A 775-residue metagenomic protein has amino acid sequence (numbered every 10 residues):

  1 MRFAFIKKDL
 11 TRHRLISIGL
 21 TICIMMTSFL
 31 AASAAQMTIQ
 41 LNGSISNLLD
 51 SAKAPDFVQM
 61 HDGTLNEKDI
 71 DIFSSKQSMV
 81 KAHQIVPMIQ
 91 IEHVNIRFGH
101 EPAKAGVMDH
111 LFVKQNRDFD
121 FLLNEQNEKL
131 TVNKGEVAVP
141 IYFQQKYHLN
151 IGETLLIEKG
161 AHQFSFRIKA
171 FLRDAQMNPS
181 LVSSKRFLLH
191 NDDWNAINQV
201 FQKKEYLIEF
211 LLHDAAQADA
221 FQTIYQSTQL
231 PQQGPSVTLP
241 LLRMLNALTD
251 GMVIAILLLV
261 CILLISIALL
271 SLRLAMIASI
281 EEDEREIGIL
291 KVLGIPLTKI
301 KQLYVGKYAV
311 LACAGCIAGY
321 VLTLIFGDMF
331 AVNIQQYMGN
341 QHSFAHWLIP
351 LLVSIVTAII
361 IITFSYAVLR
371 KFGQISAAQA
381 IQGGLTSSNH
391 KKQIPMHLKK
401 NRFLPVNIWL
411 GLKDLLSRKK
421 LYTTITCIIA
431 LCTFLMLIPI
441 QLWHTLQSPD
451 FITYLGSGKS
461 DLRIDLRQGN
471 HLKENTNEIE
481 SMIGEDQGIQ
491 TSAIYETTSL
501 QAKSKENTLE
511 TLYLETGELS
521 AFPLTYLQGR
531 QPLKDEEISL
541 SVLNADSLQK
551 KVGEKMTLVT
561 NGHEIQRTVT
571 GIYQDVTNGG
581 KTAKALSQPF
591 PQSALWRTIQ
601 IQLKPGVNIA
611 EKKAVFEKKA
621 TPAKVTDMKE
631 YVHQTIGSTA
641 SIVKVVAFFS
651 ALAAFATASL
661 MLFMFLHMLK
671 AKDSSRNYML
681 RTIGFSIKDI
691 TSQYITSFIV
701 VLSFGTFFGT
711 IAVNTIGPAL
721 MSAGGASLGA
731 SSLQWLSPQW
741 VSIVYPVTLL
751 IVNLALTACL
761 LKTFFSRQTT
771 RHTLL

Functional and structural regions predicted by a protein language model:
M1-F29, V305, K391-T433, L669-S674 (+3 more regions): N-terminal Sec/SRP start-transfer signal
F5, T11-H13, L270-A309, L660-V700: Interfacial "coupling" helices/loops that link adjacent transmembrane helices in transporter permeases
R12, I16-I18, M26-A54, L421-T423 (+3 more regions): Alpha-helical transmembrane segments
M37, L41-L48, V107, Q115 (+7 more regions): Peri-transmembrane interface segments
S46-R97, A220, L455-T516, I609-E611: Membrane-proximal extracellular/periplasmic loop immediately following the first transmembrane helix
P55-D62, F143-Q145, Q176-L188, D193-T238 (+4 more regions): A short beta-strand structural signal in non-transmembrane regions
V94-Y147, I452-G458, E474-I572: Short beta-strand boundary microenvironments
I317-L352, R370, S692, F698 (+1 more regions): Short helix-loop junctions at transmembrane helix boundaries
